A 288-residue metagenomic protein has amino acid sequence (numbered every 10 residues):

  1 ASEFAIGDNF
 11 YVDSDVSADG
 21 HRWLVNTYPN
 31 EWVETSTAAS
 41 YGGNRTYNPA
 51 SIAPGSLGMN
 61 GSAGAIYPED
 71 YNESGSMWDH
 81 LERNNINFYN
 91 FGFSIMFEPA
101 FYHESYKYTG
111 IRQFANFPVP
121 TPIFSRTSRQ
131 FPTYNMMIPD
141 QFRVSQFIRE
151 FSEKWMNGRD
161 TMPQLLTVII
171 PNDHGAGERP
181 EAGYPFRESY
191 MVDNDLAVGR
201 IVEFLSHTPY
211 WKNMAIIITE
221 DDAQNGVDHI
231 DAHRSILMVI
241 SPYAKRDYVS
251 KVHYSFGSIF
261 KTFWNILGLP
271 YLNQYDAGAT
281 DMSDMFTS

Functional and structural regions predicted by a protein language model:
A1-S288: N-terminal pro-sequences and low-complexity stem/linker regions of secreted or lumenal proteins
